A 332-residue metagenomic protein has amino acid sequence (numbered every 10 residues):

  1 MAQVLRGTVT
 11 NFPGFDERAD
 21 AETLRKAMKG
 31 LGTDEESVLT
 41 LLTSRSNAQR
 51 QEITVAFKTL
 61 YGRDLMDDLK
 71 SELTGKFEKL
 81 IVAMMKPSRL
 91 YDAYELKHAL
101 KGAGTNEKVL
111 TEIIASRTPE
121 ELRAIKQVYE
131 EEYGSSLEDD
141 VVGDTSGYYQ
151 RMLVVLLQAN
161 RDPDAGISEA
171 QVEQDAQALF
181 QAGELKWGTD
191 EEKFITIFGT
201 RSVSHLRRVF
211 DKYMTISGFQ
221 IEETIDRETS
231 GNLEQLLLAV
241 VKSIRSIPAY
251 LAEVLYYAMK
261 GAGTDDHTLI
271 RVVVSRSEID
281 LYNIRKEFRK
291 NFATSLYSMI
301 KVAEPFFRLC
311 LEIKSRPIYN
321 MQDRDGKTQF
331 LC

Functional and structural regions predicted by a protein language model:
M1-C332: Structural signature for extended repeat/solenoid scaffolds and their inter-repeat hinge/linker regions, spanning
